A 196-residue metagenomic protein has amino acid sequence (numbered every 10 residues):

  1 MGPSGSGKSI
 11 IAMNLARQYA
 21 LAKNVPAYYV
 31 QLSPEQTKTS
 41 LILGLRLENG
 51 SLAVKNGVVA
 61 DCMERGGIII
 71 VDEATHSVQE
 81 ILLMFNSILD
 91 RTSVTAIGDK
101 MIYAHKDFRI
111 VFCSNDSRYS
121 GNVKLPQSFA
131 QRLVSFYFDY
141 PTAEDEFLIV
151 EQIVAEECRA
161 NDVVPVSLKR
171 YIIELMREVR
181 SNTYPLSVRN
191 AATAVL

Functional and structural regions predicted by a protein language model:
M1-R170, E174-R180: AAA+ P-loop NTPase catalytic core and its hallmark functional loops
N182-V195: The conserved phosphate-sensing helix
